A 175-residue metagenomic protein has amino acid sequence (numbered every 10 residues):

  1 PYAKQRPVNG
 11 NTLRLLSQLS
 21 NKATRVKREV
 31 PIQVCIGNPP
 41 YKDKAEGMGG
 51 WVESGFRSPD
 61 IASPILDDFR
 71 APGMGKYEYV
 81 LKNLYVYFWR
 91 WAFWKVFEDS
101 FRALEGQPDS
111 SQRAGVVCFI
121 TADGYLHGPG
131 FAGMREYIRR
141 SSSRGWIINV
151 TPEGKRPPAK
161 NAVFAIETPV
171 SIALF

Functional and structural regions predicted by a protein language model:
P1-I148: SAM-dependent methyltransferase catalytic region
P158-N161: Short beta-alpha junctions and helix-cap segments that line functional grooves
A165-F175: Conserved beta strand-loop-helix elements of the APE1-like EEP
